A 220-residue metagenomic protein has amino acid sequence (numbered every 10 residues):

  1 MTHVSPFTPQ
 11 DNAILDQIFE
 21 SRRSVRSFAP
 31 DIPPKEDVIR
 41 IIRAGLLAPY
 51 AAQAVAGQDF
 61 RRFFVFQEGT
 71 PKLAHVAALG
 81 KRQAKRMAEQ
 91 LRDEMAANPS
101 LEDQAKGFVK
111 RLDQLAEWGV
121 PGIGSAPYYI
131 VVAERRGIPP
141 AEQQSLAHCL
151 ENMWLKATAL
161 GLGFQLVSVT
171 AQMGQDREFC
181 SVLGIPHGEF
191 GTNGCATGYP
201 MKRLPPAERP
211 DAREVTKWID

Functional and structural regions predicted by a protein language model:
M1-I123, D220: N-terminal amphipathic, basic helical "cap/leader" segment at the start of enzyme domains
T2-D11, L15-I18, F190-D220: C-terminal helix-cap and adjacent tail motif
F28, I138-E142, L204: A generic structural signal for short coil/turn motifs at secondary-structure boundaries
G45-A48, Y128-I130, E134-S181: Small-aliphatic-rich amphipathic alpha-helix that forms the alpha element of a beta-alpha
V55-Q58, P121-G124, L183-G188, R209: Solvent-exposed alpha-helices and their adjacent loops that cap or buttress functional pockets in soluble metabolic
F60-R61, A126-Y129, G191-T192: Short, surface-exposed beta-edge/turn micro-motifs
G69-L73, R136-G137, M201: Short, charged/polar surface micro-motifs in flexible loops or helix N-caps
R82, F179-A196: Short, conserved aromatic-histidine micro-motifs
